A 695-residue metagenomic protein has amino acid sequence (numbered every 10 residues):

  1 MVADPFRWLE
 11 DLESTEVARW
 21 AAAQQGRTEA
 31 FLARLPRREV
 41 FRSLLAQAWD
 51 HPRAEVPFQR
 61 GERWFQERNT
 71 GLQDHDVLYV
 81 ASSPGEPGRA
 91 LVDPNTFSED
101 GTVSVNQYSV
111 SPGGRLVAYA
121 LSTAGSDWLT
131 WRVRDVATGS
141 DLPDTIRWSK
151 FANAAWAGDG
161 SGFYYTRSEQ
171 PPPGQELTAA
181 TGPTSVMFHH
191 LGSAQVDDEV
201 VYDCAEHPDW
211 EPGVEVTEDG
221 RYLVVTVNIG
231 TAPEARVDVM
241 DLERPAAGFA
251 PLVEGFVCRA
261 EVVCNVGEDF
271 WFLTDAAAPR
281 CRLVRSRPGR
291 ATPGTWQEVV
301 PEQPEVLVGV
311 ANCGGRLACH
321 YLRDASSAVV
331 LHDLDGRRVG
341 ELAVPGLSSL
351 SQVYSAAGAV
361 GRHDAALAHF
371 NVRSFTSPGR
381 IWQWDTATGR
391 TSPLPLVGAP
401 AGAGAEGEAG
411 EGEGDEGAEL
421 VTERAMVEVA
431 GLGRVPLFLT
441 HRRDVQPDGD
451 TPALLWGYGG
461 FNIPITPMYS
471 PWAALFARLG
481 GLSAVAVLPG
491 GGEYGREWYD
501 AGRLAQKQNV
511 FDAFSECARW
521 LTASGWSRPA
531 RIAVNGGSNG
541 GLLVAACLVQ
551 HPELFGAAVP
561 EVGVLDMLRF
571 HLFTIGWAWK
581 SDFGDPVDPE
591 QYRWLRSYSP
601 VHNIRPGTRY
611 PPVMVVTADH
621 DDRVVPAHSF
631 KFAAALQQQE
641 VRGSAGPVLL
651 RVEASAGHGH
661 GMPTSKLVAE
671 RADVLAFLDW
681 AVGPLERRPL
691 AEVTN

Functional and structural regions predicted by a protein language model:
M1-L334, R338-S351, R362-D364, F375 (+5 more regions): Beta-propeller folds
E67, L273, H320, N371 (+5 more regions): Short hydrophobic segments within beta-strands
P84-E86, A124-S126, V136-S140, G160 (+11 more regions): Secondary-structure transition/capping motifs at alpha-helix termini and the adjoining loop/turn into the next element
N95-Y108, L121-S126, S140-P143, T386-R390 (+6 more regions): Cap/lid segment of the alpha/beta-hydrolase catalytic domain
I229, A276, G460, S538 (+1 more regions): Residue-level signal for short, function-critical loop segments
R362-P378, W382-W384, T391-L394: Blade-level signature of beta-propeller repeat domains, shared across WD40, Kelch, NHL, RCC1 and BNR/Asp-box propellers
A486-N695: Active-site-proximal cap/loop segments of hydrolase catalytic domains
